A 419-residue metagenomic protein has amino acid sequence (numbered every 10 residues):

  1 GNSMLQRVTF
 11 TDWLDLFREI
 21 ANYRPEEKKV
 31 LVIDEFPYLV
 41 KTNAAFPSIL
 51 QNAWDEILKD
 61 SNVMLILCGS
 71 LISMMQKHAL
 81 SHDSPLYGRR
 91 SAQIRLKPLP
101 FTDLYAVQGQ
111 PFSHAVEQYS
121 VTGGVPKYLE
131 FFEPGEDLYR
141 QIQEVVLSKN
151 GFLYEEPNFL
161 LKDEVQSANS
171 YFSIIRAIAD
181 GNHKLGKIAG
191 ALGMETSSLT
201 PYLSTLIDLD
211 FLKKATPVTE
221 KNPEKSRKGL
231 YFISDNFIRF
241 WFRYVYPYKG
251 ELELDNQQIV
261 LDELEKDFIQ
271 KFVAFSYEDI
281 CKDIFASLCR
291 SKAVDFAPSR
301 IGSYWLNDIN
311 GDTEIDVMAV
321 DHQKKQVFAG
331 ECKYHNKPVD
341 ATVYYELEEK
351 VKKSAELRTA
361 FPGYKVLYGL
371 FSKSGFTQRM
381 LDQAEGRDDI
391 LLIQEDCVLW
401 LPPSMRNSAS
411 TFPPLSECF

Functional and structural regions predicted by a protein language model:
G1-Q258, D262, N407-F419: Phosphate-binding site recognition
G229-F419: A cross-kingdom feature that marks ATP-driven nucleic-acid transaction machinery
